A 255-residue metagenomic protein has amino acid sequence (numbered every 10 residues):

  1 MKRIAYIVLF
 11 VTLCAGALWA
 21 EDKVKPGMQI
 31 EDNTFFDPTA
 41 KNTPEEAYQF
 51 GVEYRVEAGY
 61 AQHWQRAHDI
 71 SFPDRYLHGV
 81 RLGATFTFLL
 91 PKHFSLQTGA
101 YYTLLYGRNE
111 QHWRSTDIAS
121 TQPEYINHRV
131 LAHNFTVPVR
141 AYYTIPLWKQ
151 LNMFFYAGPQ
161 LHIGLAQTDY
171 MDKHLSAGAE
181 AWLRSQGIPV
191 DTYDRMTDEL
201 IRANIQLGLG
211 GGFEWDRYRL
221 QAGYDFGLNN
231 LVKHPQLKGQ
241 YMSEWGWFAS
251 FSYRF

Functional and structural regions predicted by a protein language model:
M1-P26, F251-F255: Bacterial Sec-dependent N-terminal signal peptides
I4, W148-H162: Exposed, low-structure sequence patches enriched in small/polar residues
A20-F86: Short glycine/proline- and aromatic-enriched beta-strand/turn motifs that initiate or cap beta-hairpins
P38-A40, A58-Y60, V80-F88, A100-Y102 (+5 more regions): Residues on the lipid-exposed face of transmembrane beta-strands in outer-membrane beta-barrel proteins
E45, L89-H93, P146-Q150, W215-Y218: Outer-membrane beta-barrel channels and translocator barrels
A61-L77, L105-F135, I163-G208, N230-G246: Extracellular/periplasm-exposed beta-strand and loop segments of Gram-negative cell-envelope proteins, dominated by
H128-N134, A141-Q150: Helix-adjacent hinge/juxtasegments
R217-A222, L228-K233: Substrate-binding/catalytic groove segments of enzymes that remodel or degrade extracellular structural polymers
